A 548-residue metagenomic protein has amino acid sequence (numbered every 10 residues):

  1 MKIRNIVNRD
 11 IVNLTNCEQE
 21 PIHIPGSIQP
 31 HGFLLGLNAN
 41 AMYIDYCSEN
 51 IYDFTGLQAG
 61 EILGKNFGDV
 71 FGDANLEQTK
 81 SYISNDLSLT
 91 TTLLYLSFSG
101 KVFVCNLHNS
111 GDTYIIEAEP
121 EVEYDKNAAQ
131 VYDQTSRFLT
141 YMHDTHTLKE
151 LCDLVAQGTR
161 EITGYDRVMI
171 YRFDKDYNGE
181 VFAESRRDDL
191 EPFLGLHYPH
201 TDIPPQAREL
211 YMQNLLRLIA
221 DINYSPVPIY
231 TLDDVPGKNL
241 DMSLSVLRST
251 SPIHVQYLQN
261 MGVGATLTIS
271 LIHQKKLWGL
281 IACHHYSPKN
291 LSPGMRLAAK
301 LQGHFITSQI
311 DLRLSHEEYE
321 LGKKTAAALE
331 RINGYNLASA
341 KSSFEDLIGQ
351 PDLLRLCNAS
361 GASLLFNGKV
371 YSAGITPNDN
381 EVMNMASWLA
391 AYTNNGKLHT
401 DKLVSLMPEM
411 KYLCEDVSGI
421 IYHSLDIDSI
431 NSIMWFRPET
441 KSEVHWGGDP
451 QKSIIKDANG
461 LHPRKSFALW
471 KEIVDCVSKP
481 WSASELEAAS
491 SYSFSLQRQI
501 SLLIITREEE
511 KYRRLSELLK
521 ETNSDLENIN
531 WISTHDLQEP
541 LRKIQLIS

Functional and structural regions predicted by a protein language model:
M1-N5, V12, G26, P30-G32 (+7 more regions): Signal-transmission linkers at sensory-effector interfaces
D10-F54, L151-D153, Q157, I162-T163 (+4 more regions): Sensory modules in modular signal-transduction proteins
E18, Q134-E150, L154-G158, D241-L244 (+4 more regions): Short regulatory/linker helices and ligand/cofactor-binding micro-motifs at input modules
Q29-F33, L37-Q130, Q134, D166 (+4 more regions): Sensory/regulatory domains in signal-transduction proteins
K126, R248-S249, H284-K300, R313 (+4 more regions): Regulatory loop-to-helix N-cap segments in sensory/regulatory domains that couple ligand/signal detection
T145, G158, L216-R217, D221-S225 (+9 more regions): Signal-transmission/dimerization alpha-helices at domain junctions
F173-L232, L365-A391, T400-L403: GAF sensory/regulatory domain recognition with acknowledged cross-activation on helical regulatory dimers
E521, N528, I532-H535, E539-L546: Residue-level recognition of the "H+4" position in the DHp/HisKA helix of two-component sensor histidine kinases
